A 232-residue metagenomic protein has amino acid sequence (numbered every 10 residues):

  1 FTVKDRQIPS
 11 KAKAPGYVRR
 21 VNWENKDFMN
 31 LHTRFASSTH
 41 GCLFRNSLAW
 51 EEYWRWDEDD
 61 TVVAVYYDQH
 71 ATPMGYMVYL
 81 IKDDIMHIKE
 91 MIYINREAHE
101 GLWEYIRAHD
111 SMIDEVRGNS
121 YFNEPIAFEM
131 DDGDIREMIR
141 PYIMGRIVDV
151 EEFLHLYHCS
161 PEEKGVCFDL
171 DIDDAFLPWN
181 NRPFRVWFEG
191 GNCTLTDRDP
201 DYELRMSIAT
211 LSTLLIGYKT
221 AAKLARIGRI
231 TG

Functional and structural regions predicted by a protein language model:
F1-P9: Well-ordered mid-protein domain cores that form the structural environment of catalytic cofactors
P9-G232: Intrinsically disordered, low-complexity, positively biased terminal segments
